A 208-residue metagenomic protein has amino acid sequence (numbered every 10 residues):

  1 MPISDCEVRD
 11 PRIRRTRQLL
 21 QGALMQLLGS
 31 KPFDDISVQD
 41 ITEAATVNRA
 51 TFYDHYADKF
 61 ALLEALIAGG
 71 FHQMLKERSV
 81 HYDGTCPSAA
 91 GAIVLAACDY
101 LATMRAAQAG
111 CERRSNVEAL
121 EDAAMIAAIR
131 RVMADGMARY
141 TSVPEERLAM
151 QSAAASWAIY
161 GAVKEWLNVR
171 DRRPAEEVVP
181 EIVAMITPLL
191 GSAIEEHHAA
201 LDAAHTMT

Functional and structural regions predicted by a protein language model:
I3, A134-A138, A149, S156 (+1 more regions): C-terminal peripheral helix-coil segments that are non-catalytic and often amphipathic
S4-D10: Short Lys/Arg-rich basic patches
R15-Q26, S30, A44, A61-H81 (+5 more regions): Alpha-helical structural segments
L27-A61: Helix-turn-helix
I36-S37, A109-R113, A175: Short, hydrophobic secondary-structure boundary micro-motifs
R78-G110, E118: Hydrophobic alpha-helical connector segments
A92-L95, R114-T141, E146-G161, A184-T187 (+1 more regions): Amphipathic alpha-helical packing segments from all-alpha helical-bundle domains
